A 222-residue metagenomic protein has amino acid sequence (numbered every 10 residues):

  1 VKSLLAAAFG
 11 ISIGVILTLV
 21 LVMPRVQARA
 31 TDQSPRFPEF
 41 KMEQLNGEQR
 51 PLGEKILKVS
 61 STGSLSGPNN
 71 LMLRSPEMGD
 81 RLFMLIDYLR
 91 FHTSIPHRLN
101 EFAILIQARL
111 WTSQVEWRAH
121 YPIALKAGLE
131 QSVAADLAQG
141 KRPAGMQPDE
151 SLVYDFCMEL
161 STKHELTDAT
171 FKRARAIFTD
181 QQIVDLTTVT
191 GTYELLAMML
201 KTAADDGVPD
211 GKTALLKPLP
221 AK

Functional and structural regions predicted by a protein language model:
V1-L4: Positively charged n-region of N-terminal signal peptides that target proteins for export
G10-T18: Hydrophobic membrane-insertion alpha-helices, especially the h-region of bacterial N-terminal signal peptides
P24-K222: Hydrophobic alpha-helical segments
